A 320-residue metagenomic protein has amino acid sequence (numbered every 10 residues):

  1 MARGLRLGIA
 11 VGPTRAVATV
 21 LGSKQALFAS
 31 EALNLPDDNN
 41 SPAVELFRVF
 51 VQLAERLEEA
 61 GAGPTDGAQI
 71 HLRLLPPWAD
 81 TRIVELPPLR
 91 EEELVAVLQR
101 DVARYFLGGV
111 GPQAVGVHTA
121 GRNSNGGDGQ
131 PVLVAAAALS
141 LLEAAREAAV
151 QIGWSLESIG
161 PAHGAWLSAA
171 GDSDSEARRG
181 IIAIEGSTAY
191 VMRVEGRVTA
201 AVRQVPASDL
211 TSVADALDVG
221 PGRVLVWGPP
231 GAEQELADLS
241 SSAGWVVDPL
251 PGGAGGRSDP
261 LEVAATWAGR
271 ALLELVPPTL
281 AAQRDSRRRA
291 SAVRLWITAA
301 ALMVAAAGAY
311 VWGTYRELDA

Functional and structural regions predicted by a protein language model:
M1-A320: Hydrophobic/aromatic-enriched cytosolic interaction surfaces used to assemble or bind macromolecules
